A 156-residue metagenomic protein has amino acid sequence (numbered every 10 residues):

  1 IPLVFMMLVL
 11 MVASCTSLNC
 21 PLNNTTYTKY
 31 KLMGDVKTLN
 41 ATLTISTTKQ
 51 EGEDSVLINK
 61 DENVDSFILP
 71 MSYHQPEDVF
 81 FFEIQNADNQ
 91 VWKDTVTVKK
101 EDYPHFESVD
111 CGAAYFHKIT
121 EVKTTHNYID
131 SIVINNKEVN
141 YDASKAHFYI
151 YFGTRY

Functional and structural regions predicted by a protein language model:
I1-V4: Bacterial N-terminal signal peptides that target proteins for export
M11-S14: C-terminal motif of bacterial Sec signal peptides marking the signal peptidase cleavage site
T16-C20, S66, P70-Y156: Extracytoplasmic cysteine-anchoring/structural motifs
T16-H74: Start-of-domain marker
